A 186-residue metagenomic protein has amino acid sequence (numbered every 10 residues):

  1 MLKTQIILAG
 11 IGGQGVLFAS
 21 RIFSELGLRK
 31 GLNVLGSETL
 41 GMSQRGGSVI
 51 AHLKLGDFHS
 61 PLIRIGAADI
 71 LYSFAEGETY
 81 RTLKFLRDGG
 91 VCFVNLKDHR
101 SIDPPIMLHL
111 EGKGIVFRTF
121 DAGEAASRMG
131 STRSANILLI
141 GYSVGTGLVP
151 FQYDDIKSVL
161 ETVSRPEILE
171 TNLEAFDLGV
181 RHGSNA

Functional and structural regions predicted by a protein language model:
M1-A186: Active-site cofactor/cluster-binding pocket
